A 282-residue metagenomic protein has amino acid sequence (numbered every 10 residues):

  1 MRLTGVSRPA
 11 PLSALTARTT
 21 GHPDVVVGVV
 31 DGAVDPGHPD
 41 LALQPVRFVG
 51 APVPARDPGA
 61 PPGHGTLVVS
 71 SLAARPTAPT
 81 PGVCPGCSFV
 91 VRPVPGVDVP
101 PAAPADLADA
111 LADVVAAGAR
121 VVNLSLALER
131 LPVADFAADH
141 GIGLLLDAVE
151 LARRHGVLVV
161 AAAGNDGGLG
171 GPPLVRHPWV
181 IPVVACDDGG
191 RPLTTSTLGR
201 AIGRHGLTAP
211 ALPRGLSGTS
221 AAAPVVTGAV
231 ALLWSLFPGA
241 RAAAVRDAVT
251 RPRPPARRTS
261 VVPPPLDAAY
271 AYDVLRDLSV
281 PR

Functional and structural regions predicted by a protein language model:
M1-T4, V115-L126, F237-R282: C-terminal subdomain of the subtilisin-like protease fold in secreted/lumenal serine endopeptidases
M1-V6, S13-R18: Autoinhibitory propeptides
L15-R47, A55-P104, R120, R176-W179 (+2 more regions): Subtilisin-like serine protease catalytic core
V30-A33, S71-R75, G86-C87, R92-V97 (+7 more regions): Active-site-proximal beta-strand/loop segments in catalytic clefts of secreted hydrolases
D31-A33, V157, P172-S235, G239: Extracellular S/T/G-rich loop segment that most often corresponds to the catalytic His/Ser-adjacent loop
T66-S70, D109-A112, D147-E150, T227 (+3 more regions): Solvent-exposed, polar/charged alpha-helical surfaces in well-ordered, non-transmembrane soluble domains, broadly
A73-T77, A112-A119, E150-R154, V175 (+4 more regions): Sec-exported extracytoplasmic/periplasmic mature domains
V94-H177, L216-A223, S260: Substrate-binding/access-modulating region of protease and related hydrolase catalytic domains
